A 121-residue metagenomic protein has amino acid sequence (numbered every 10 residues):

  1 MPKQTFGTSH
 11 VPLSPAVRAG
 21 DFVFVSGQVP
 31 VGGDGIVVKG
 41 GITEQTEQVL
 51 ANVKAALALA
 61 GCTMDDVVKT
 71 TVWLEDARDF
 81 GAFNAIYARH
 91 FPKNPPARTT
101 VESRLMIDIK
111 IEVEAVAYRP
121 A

Functional and structural regions predicted by a protein language model:
M1-A51, A55-V68, L74-A121: N-terminal presequence-like segments and the immediate start of the first folded domain
